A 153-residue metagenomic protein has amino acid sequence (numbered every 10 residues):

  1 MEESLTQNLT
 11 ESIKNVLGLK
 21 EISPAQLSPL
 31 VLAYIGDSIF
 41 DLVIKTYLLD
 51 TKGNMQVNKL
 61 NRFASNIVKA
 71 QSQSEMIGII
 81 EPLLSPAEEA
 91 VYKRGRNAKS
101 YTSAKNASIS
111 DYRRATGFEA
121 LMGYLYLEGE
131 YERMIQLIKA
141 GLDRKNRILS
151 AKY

Functional and structural regions predicted by a protein language model:
M1-Y153: Double-stranded RNA-binding/processing signature
